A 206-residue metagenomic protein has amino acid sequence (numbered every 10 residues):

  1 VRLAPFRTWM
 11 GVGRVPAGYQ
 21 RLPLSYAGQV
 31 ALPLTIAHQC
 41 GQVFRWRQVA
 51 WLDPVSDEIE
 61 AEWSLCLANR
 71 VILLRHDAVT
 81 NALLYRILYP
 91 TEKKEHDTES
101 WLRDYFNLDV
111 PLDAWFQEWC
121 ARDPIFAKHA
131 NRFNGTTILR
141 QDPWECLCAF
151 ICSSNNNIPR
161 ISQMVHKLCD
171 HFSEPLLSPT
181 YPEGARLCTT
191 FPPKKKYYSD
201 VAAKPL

Functional and structural regions predicted by a protein language model:
V1-L206: HhH-family (HhH-GPD) DNA N-glycosylase catalytic core used in base-excision repair
